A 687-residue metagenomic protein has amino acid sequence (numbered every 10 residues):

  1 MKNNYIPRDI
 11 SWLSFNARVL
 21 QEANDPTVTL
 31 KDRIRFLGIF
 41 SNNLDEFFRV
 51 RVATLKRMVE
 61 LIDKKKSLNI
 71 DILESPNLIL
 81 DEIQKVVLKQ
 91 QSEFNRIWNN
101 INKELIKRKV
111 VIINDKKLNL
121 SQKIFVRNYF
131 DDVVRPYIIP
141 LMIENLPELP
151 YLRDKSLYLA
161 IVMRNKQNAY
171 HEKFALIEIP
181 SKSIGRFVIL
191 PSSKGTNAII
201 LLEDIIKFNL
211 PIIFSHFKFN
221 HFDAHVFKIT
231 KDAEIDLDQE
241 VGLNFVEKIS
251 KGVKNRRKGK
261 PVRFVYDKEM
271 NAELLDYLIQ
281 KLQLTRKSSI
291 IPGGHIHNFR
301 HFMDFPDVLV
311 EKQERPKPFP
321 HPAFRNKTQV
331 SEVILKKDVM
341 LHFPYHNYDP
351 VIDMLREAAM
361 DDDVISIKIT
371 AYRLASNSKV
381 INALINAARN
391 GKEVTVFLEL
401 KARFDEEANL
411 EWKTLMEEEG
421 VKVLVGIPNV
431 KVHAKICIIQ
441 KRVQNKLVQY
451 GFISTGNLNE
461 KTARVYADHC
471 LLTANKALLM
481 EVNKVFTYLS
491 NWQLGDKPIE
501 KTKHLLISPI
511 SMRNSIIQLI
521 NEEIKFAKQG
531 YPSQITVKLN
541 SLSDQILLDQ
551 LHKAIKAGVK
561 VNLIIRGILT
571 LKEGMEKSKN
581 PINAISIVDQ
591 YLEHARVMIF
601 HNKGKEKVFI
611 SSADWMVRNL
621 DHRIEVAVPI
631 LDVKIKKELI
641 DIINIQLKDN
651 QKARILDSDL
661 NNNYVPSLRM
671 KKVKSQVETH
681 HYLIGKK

Functional and structural regions predicted by a protein language model:
M1-I535, K553-A557, L569-K687: N-terminal localization/anchoring segments of enzymes in phospholipid and broader phosphate metabolism
N377, I546-L547: Low-complexity, intrinsically disordered short segments enriched for Gly/Pro and polybasic residues
L547, L551-K553: Polyanion-binding catalytic cores of nucleic-acid enzymes and NTP/SAM-utilizing transferases
L563-G567: A cross-kingdom feature strongest in bacterial/archaeal respiratory oxidoreductases
